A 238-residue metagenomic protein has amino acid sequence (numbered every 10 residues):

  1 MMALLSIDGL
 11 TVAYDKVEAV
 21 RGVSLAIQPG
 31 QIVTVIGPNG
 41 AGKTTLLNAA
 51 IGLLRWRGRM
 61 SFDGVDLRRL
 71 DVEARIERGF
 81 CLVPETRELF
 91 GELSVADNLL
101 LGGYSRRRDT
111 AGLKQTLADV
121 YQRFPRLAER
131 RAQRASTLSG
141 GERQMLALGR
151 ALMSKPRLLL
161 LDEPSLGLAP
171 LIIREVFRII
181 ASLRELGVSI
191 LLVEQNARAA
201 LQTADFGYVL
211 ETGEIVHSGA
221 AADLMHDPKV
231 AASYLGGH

Functional and structural regions predicted by a protein language model:
M2-H238: Glycine-rich phosphate-binding loops of nucleotide-dependent enzymes
